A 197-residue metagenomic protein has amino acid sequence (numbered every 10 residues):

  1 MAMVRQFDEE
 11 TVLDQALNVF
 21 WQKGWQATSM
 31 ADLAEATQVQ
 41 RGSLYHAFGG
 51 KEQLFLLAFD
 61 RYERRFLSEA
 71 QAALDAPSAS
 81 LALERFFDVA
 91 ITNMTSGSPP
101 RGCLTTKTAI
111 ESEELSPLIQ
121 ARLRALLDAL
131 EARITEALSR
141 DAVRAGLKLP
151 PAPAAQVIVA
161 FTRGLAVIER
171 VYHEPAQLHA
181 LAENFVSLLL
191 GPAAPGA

Functional and structural regions predicted by a protein language model:
T11, Q15, V19-Q53, L57: Helix-turn-helix
L57, Q71-R101, P151-I158: Hydrophobic alpha-helical connector segments
D60-F66: Short, basic, alpha-helical segments at the C-terminal edge of helix-turn-helix-like DNA-binding modules
P77, L81, A121-A125, R140-V157 (+1 more regions): All-alpha amphipathic helical-bundle segments outside canonical DNA-binding/catalytic cores that form hydrophobic
L83, G97-A121: Amphipathic alpha-helical segments used for helix-helix packing
N93-S96, I158-A176, L188-G196: Amphipathic C-terminal alpha-helical segment
R101, K148-I168, A180-L188: Hydrophobic alpha-helical segments that form the core of small-molecule binding pockets and/or dimer interfaces
L115-P117, D128-A154, L190-A197: Hydrophobic alpha-helical bundle segments that form small-molecule/ligand-binding pockets
